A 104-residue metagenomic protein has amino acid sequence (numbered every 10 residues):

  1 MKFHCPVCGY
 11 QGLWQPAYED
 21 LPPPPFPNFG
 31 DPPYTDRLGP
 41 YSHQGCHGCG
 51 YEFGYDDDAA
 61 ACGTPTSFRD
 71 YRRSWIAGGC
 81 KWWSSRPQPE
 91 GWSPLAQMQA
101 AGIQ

Functional and structural regions predicted by a protein language model:
M1-K2, Q104: Basic/polar N-terminal segments that are highly enriched at the extreme N-terminus, encompassing both cleavable
F3, G12-L13: Secreted, propeptide-processed cysteine-rich mini-domains
C5-C8, C46: Short cysteine-rich clusters marking metal-coordination/redox-active sites
Y10, Y51: Short Cys/His-rich local motifs and their 1-3 flanking residues in nucleic-acid-associated proteins and small
W14-Q15, Y55-D56: Short, non-ligating residues that shape and space the ligands of small metal-coordination modules and catalytic
L21-H47, A61-I76: Short cysteine/histidine-rich metal-coordination sites, predominantly Zn2+-binding motifs
A61-Q104: Short, intrinsically disordered terminal segments enriched in charged and Pro/Gly residues
